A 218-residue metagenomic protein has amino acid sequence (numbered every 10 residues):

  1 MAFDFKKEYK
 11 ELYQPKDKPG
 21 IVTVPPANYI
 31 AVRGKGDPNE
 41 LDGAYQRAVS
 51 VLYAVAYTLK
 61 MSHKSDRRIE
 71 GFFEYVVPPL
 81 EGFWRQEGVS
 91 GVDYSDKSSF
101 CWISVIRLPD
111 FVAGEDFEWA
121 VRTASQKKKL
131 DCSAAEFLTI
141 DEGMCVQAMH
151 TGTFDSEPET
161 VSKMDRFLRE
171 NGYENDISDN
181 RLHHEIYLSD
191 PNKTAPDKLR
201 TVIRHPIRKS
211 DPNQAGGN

Functional and structural regions predicted by a protein language model:
M1-N218: A solvent-exposed interaction/effector surface
